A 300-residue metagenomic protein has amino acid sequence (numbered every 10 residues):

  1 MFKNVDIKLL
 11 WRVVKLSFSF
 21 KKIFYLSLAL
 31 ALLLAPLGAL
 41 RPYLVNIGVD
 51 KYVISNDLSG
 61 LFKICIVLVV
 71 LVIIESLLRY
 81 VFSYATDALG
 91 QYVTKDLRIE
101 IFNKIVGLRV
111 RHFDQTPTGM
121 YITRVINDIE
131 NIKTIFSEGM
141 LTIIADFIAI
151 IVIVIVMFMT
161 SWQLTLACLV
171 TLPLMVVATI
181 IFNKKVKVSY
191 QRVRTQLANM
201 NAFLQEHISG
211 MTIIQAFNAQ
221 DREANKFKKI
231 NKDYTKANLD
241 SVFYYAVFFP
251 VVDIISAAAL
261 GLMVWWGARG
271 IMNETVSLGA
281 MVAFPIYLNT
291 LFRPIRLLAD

Functional and structural regions predicted by a protein language model:
M1-G38, V53-C65, F82-G90, N103 (+7 more regions): Membrane-integrated ABC transporters
V14, K22, V110-R111, N127-F136 (+3 more regions): An intracellular "coupling" helix at the cytosolic face of ABC transporter transmembrane type-1 domains
S19, I23-P36, V67, L71-I74 (+4 more regions): Transmembrane helices of ABC transporter permease
K22-Y43, I47, I64-L68, F82-D87 (+5 more regions): Alpha-helical segments in transporter systems
L34-P42, V70-G90, T94, R111 (+8 more regions): Alpha-helical transmembrane segments
L44-G48, A85, K104, I155 (+3 more regions): A residue-level signal for alpha-helical anchor/packing sites in multi-pass solute transporters
I54-K63, V156-V170, D240-D300: Helix-loop-helix
V93-I105, L197-Q205: Membrane-cytosol interface motif
